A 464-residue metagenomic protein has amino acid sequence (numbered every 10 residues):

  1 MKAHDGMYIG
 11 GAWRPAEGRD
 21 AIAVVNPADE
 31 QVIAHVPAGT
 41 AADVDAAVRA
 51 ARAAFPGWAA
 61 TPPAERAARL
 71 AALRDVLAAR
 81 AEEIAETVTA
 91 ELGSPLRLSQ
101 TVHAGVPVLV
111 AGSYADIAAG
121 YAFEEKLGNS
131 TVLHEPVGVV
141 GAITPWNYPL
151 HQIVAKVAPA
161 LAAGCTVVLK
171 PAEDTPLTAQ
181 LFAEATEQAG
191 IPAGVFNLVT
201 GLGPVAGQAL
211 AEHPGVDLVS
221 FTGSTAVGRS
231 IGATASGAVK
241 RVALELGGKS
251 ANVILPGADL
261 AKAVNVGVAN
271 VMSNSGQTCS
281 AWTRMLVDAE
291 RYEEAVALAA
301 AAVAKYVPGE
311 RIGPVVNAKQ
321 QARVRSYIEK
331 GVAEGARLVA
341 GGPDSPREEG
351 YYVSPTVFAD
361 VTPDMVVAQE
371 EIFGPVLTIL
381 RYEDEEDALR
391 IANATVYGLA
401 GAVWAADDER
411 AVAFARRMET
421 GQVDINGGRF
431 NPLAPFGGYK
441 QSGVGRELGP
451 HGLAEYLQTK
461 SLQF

Functional and structural regions predicted by a protein language model:
M1-A28, Y114: Hydrophobic face of amphipathic alpha-helices that form TPR/SEL1-like repeat modules and related alpha-solenoid
P27-H35, V216, V253, S345 (+1 more regions): Conserved C-terminal structural/oligomerization subdomain of aldehyde/semialdehyde dehydrogenase
E30, R66, V88, A111 (+9 more regions): Residue-level signal for inorganic ion chemistry
I33-G39, A54-A60, A142, N252-L255 (+5 more regions): Short, well-ordered beta-strand elements within core beta-sheets of diverse protein domains
R49, A71-E82, L96-G120: Long amphipathic alpha-helix in the N-terminal Rossmann-like dinucleotide-binding domain of NAD(P)-dependent
R69, A155-A158, A163-D174, T178 (+5 more regions): Short loop-to-beta-strand entry elements in the cores of soluble alpha/beta enzymes
F123-K262, Y382: Rossmann-like NAD(P) dinucleotide-binding subdomain of oxidoreductase/dehydrogenase enzymes
L218, A226-T362, I425: ALDH superfamily catalytic-core signature
